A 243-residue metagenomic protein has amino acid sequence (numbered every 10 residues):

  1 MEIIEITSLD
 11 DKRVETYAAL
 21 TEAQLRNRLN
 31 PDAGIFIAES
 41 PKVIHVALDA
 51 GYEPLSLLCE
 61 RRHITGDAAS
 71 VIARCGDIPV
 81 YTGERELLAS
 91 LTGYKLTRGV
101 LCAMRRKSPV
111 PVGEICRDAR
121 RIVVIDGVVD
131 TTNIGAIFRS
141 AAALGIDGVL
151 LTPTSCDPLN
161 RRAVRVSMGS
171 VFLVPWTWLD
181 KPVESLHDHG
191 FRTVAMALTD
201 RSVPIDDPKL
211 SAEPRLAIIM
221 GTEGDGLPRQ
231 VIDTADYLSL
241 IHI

Functional and structural regions predicted by a protein language model:
M1-R61: Boundary-proximal intrinsically disordered activation/regulatory segments immediately upstream of a helical core
K42-I44, H63-I64, E86-L88, S155-C156 (+2 more regions): Alpha-helix capping/helix-boundary segments
D49, V80-T82, K107-R201: RNA substrate-binding interface of SAM-dependent RNA methyltransferases
G66-A69, C156-A163, D225-V231: Short, glycine/polar-rich helix-capping loops at beta-to-alpha or helix-loop-helix junctions that flank or form
G76, V112, D225-L238: Acidic-glycine-rich active-site phosphate/pyrophosphate-binding loop
T82-K95: Glycine/small-residue-rich loop that forms an oxyanion/phosphate-binding "nest" at active or ligand-binding sites
I241-I243: Conserved small/polar residues in nucleotide/adenosyl-binding loops
